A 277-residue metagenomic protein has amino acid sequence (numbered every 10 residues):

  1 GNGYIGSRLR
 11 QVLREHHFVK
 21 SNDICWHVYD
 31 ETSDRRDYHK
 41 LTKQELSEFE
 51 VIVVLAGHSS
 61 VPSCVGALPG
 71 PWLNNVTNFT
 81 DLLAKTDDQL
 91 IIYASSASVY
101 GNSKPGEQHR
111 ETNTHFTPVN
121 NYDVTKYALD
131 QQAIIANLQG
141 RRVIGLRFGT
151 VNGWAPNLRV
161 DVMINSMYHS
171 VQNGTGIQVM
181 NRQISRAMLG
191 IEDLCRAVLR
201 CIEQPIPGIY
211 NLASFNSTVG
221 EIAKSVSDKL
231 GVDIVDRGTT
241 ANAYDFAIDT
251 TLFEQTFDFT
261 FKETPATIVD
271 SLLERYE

Functional and structural regions predicted by a protein language model:
G1-H16: N-terminal Rossmann NAD(P)H-binding glycine-rich loop of SDR-like oxidoreductase domains
Y29, V219, R237-L252, F257-T267: Active-site loop of classical SDR/Rossmann-like NAD(P)-dependent oxidoreductases, centered on the catalytic Tyr-X3-Lys
L41-N74, K85: NAD(P)H-binding glycine-rich loop region in Rossmannoid oxidoreductase-like domains and their noncatalytic homologs
T80-N121: Conserved Rossmann-fold NAD(P)-dependent oxidoreductase catalytic core, especially the SDR/UDP-sugar
Q131-R186, I191: NAD(P)-dependent short-chain dehydrogenase/reductase
V151-A155, Q178-S185, Y210-S217, T239-A243 (+1 more regions): Glycine-rich Rossmann NAD(P)(H)-binding loop
M167, C195-A241, D249-T250: Mid/C-terminal beta-alpha module of Rossmann-like enzyme folds, strongest in SDR-family dehydrogenases/epimerases
E263-E277: Amphipathic terminal alpha-helices
